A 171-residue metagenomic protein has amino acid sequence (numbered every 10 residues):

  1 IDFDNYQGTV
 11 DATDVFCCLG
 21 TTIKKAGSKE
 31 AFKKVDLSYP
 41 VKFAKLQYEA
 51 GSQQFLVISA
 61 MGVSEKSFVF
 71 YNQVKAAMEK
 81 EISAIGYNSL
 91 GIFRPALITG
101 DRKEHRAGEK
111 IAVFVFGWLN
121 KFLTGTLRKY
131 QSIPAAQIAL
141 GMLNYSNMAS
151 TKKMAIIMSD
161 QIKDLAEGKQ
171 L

Functional and structural regions predicted by a protein language model:
I1-E49: NAD(P)H-binding glycine-rich loop region in Rossmannoid oxidoreductase-like domains and their noncatalytic homologs
A12, C17-L19, K42-Y48, G100 (+4 more regions): Structured catalytic cores of enzymes that bind and process phosphorylated ligands/cofactors
T13, Q53, N88: Short acidic/polar active-site loop segments enriched in Thr and Asp
C18-L19, F55-M61, F93-P95: SDR active-site strand-loop-helix element
G27, I58, K66-S67: Active-site "substrate specificity/gating" loop of NAD(P)-dependent dehydrogenases, especially the short-chain
L37-S38, Q53, A77: Conserved internal alpha-helix in NAD(P)-dependent oxidoreductase domains
L46-G51, I58, I85-Y87: A structural motif corresponding to the C-terminal end of an alpha-helix and its immediate exit/capping segment
E65-E167: Oxidoreductase cofactor-interface core, primarily capturing Rossmann-like NAD(P)-dependent enzymes
